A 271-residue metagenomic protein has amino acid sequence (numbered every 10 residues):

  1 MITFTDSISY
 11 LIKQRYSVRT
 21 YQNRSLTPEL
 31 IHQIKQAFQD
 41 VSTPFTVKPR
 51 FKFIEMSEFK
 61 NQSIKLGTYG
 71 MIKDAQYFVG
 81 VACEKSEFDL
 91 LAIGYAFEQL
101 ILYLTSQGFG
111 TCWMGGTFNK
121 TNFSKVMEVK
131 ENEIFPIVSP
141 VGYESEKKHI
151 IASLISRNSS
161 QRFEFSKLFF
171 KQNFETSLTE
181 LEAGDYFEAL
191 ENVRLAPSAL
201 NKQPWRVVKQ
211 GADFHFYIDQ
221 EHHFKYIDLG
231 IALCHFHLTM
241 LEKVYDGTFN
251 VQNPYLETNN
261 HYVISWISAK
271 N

Functional and structural regions predicted by a protein language model:
M1-N271: Acidic, surface-exposed loops and disordered segments
